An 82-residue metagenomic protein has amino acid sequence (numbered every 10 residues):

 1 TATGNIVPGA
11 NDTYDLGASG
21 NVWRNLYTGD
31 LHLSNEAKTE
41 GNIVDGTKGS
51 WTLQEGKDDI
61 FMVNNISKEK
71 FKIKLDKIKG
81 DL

Functional and structural regions predicted by a protein language model:
T1-D59, S67-E69: Intrinsic low-complexity, repeat-rich intrinsically disordered segments enriched in small/flexible residues
D58-L82: Low-complexity acidic/polar repeat-biased segments
